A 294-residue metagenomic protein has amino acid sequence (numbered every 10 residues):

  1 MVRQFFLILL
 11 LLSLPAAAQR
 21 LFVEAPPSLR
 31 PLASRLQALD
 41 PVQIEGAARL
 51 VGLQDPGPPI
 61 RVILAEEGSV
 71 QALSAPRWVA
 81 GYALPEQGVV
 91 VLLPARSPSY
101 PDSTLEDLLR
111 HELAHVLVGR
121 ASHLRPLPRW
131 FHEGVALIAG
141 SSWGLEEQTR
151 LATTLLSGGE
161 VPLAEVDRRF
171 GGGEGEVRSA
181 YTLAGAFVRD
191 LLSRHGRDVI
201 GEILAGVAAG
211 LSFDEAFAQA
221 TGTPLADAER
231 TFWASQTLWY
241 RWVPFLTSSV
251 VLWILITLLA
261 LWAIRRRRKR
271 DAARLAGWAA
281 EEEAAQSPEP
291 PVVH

Functional and structural regions predicted by a protein language model:
M1-Q4: Positively charged n-region of N-terminal signal peptides that target proteins for export
L7-L9, W130: Hydrophobic residues within membrane-embedded alpha helices
L9-A18: Hydrophobic h-region of N-terminal signal peptides that target proteins for export in Gram-negative bacteria
Q19-L127, A180: Juxtacatalytic substrate-recognition/specificity segment
R49-P56, R197-I200, W253: Surface-exposed helix-capping loop/turn segments at secondary-structure junctions
Y82-V89, S103-D107, A121-S249: Acidic/His/Gly-enriched intrinsically disordered linker/tail segments that often contain short helix/coil "MoRF-like"
T237-H294: C-terminal single-pass membrane-anchor helix
